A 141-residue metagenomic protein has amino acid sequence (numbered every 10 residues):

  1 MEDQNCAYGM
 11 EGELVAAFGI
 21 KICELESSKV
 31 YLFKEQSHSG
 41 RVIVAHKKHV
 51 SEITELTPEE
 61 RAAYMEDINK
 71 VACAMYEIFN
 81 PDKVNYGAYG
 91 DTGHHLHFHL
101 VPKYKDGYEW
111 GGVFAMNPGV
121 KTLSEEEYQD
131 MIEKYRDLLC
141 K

Functional and structural regions predicted by a protein language model:
M1-K141: HIT superfamily nucleotide-processing domains
